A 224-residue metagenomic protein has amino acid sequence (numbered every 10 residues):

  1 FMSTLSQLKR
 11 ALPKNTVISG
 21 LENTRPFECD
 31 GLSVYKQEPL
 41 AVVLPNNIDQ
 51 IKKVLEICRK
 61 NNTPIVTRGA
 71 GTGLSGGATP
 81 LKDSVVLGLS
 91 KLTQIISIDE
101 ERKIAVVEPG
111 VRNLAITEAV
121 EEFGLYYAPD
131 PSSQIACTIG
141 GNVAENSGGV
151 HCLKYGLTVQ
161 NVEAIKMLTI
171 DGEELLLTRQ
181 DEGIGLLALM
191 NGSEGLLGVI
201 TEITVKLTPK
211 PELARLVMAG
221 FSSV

Functional and structural regions predicted by a protein language model:
F1-E56, T72-K103, S132, V205-L207: N-terminal flexible segment immediately upstream of the FAD-binding catalytic core in FAD-dependent oxidoreductases
R10-A11, K60, E122, S193: Residues at alpha-helix termini
S19-G20, R68, I116, D130: Residue-level detector of family-conserved "landmark" positions at structurally sensitive sites
R59-N61, R68-A70, C137, N161: Short, basic and Ser/Thr-rich N-terminal targeting/leader segments
K60, L81-K82, N161, S193: Short, well-ordered loop/turn elements at secondary-structure boundaries
T63-P64, Y126: Residue-level detector of anion-binding/catalytic polar loops
Q94-V224: FAD-binding subdomain of flavoenzyme oxidoreductases
